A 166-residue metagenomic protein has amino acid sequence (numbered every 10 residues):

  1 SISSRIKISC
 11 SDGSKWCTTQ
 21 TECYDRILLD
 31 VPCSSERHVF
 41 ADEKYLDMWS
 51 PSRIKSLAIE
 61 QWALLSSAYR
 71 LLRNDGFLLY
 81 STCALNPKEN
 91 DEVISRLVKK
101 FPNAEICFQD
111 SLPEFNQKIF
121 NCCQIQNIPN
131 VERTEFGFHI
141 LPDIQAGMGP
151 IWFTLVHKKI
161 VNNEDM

Functional and structural regions predicted by a protein language model:
S1-T21: S-adenosyl-L-methionine
T18, R37, D47, D91 (+2 more regions): Alpha-helical elements of the RecA-like P-loop NTPase motor core of helicases
Y24-S66, A84-N90, A104: Mobile active-site "lid"/loop adjacent to the S-adenosyl-L-methionine
L72-N74: Helix-to-beta-strand junctions that scaffold the AdoMet/dcAdoMet cofactor pocket in Class I SAM-dependent enzymes
Y80-M166: C-terminal catalytic and target-recognition region of SAM-dependent MTase-like enzymes, primarily methyltransferases
